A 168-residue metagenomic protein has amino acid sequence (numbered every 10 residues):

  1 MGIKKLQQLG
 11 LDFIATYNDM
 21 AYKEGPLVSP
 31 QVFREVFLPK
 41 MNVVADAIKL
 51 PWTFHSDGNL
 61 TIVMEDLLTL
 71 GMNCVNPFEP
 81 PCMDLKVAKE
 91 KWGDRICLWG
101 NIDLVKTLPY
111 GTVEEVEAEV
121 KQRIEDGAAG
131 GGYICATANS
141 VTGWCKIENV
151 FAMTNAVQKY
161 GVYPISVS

Functional and structural regions predicted by a protein language model:
M1-S168: Active-site loop segments of alpha/beta catalytic cores
